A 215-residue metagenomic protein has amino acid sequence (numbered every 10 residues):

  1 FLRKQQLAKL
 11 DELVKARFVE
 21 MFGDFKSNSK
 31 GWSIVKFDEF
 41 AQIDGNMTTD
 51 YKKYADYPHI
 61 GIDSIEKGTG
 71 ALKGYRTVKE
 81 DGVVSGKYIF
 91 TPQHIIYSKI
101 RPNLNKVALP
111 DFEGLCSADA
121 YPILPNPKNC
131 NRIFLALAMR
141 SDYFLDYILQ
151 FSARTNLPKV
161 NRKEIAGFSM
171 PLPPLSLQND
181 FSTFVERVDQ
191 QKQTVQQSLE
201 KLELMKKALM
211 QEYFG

Functional and structural regions predicted by a protein language model:
F1, V83-V84, R154, Q193: Short, solvent-exposed loop/turn positions at domain surfaces that link secondary-structure elements or cap domain
L2-T48, G167, P171-N179, E186-G215: Non-catalytic DNA-recognition/assembly elements of restriction-modification systems
L7, V14-K15, I34, K53 (+7 more regions): Alpha-helix initiation and N-capping motif
K30-S33, D50-P58, F151-S152: Short coil/turn segments at secondary-structure boundaries
D38-T49, P58-P92: Sequence-specific dsDNA recognition surfaces
I62, L109-P110, P125, M170-L172: Hydrophobic residues in beta-strands and at strand termini
G86-Y88, P92-L145, N161-R162: A short beta-sheet element
I100, G114-Y121, A153-N179: A short glycine-rich beta-alpha junction/loop motif
